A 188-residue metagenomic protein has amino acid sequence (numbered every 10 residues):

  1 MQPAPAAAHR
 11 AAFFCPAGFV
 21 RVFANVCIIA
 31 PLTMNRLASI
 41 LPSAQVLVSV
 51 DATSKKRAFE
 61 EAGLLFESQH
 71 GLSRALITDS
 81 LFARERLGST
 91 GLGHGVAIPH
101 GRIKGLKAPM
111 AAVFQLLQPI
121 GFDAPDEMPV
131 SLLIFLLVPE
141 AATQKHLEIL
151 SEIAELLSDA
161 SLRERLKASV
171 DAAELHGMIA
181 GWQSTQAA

Functional and structural regions predicted by a protein language model:
Q2-A17: Positively charged N-terminal leader segments that act as targeting/secretion signals
C15-P16, R21, N25: Generic detector of N-terminal low-structure segments
F23-A188: Cytosolic covalent-transfer regions centered on His/Cys nucleophiles that carry phosphoryl or persulfide groups
